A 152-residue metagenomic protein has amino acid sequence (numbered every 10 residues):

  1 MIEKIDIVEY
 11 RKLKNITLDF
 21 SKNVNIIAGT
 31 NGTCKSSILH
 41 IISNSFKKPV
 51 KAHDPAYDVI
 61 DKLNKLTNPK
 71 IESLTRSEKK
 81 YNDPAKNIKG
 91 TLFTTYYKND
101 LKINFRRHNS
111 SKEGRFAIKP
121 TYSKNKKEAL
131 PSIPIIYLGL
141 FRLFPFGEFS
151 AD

Functional and structural regions predicted by a protein language model:
M1-A151: P-loop NTPase switch/coupling surface
